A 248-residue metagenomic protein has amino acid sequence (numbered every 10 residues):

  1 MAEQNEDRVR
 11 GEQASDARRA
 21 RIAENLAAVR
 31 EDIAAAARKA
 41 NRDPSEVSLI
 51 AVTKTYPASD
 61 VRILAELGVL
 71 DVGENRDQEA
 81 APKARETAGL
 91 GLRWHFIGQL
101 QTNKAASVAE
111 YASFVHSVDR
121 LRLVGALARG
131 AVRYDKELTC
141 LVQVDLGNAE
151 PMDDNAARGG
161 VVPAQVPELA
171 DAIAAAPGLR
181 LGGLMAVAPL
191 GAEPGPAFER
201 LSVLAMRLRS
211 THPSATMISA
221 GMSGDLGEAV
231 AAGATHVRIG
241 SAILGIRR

Functional and structural regions predicted by a protein language model:
A2-G224, V230-A232, L244-I246: Conserved alpha/beta-domain cores
G73, V237-R238: Paired acidic/hydrophobic, glycine-rich loop segments that form the ligand-binding mouth/hinge of periplasmic-binding
T235-H236, A242: Divalent-metal-activated hydrolytic enzyme cores
